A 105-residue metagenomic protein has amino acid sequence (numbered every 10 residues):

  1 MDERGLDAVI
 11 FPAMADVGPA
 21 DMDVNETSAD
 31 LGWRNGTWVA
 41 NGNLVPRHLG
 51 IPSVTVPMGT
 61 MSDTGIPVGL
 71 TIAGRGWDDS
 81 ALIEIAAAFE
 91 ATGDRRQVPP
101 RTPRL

Functional and structural regions predicted by a protein language model:
M1-H48, A81, T102-L105: Serine-dependent amide/ester hydrolase catalytic core
R47-L105: Structural helix-boundary/capping segments
